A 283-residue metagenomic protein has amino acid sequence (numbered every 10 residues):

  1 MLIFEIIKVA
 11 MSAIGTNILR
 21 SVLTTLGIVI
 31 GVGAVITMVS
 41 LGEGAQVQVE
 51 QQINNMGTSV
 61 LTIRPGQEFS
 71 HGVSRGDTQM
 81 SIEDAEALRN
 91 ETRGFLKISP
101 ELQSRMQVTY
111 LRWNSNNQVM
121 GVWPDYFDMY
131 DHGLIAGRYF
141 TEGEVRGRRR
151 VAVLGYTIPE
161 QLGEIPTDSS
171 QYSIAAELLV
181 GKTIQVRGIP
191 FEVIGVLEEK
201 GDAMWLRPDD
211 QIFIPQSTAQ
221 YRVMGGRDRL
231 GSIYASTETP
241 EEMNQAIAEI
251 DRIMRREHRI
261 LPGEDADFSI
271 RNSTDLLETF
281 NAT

Functional and structural regions predicted by a protein language model:
M1-I30: N-terminal Sec/SRP start-transfer signal
M11-G15, E43-Q46, E50, T274-T283: Alpha-helical membrane-interface segments at transmembrane helix boundaries
I30-T37, L41: Hydrophobic alpha-helical membrane-associated segments
G42-Q118, V122-M129, E142-G143, E160-Q161 (+2 more regions): Hydrophobic, regular-secondary-structure patches
Q67-T78, T109-S115, V196-K200, G226 (+2 more regions): Structural beta->alpha junctions
Q79, G121, A152-V153, F213 (+1 more regions): Short aromatic/basic micro-patch
D125-F140, R150-G263: Mid-to-C-terminal secondary-structure elements that act as membrane-proximal/extracytoplasmic interface segments
Y234, I250, L261-T283: Peri-transmembrane interface segments
